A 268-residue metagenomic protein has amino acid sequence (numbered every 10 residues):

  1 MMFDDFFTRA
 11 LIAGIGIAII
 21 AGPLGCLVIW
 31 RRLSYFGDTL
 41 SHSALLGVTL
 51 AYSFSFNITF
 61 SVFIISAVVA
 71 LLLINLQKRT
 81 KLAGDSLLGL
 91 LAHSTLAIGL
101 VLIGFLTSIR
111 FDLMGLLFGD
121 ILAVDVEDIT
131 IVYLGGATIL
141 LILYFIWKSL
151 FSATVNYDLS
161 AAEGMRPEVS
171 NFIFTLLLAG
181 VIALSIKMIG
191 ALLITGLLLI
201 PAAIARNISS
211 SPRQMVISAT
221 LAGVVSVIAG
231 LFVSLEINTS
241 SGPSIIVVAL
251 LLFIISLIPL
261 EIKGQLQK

Functional and structural regions predicted by a protein language model:
M1-I19, Q267-K268: Membrane-interfacial amphipathic/re-entrant helices at transmembrane-helix boundaries
D5-R9, T80, L88-K148: Transmembrane helix-bundle core of multi-pass membrane transporters and related energy-transducing complexes
A10-A13, I58-S66, D85, G89 (+2 more regions): Loop-to-transmembrane alpha-helix initiation sites
A13-A21, S43, G47, A51 (+16 more regions): Alpha-helical transmembrane segments in multi-pass membrane proteins
C26-I109, A205-I217, S234-E236, L260-I262: Short loop segments and helix-boundary regions at transmembrane helix junctions of multi-pass inner-membrane proteins
L141-F174: Membrane-helix/interface signature in polytopic inner-membrane proteins
I194-P243: Transmembrane alpha-helical segments in multi-pass inner-membrane proteins
G242-I246, L250-K268: Cytosolic-side transmembrane-helix boundaries in multi-pass membrane proteins
